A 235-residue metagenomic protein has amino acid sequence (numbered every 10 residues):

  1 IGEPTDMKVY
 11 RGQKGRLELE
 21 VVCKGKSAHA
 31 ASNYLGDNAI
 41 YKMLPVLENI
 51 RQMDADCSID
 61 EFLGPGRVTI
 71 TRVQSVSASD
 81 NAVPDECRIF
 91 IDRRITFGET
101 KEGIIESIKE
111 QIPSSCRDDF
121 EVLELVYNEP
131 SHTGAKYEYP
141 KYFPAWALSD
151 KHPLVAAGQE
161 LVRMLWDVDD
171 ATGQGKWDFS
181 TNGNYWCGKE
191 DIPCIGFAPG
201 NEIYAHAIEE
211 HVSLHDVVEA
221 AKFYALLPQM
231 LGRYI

Functional and structural regions predicted by a protein language model:
I1-E18, G232-I235: Acidic/histidine-rich catalytic neighborhood of metal-dependent amide-processing enzymes
E20-I235: Metal-dependent amide/peptide-bond hydrolase catalytic core, centered on the "pita-bread" metallohydrolase fold
